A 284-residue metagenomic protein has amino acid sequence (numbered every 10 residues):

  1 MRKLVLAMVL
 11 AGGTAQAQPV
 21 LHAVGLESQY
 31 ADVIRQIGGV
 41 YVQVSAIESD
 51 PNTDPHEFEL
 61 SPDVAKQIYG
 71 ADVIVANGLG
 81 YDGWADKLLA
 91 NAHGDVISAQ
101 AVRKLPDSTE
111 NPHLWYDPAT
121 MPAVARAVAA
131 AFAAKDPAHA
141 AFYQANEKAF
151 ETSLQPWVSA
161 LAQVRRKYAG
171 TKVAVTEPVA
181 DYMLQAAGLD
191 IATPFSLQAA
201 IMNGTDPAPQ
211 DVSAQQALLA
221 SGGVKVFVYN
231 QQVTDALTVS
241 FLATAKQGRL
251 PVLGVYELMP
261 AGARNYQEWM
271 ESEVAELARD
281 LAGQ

Functional and structural regions predicted by a protein language model:
L4-G13: Sec-dependent N-terminal signal peptides
Q18-Q284: Extracytoplasmic metal-acquisition and chelation regions
